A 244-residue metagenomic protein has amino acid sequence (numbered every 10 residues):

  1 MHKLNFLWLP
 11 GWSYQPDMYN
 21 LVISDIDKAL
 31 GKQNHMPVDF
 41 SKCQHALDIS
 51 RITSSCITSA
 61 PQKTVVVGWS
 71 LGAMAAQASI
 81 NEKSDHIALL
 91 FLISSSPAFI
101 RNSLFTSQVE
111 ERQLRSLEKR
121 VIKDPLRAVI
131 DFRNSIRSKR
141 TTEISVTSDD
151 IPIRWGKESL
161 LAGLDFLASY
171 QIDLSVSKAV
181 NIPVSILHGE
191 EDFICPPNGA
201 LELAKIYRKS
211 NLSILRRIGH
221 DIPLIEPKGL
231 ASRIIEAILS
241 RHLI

Functional and structural regions predicted by a protein language model:
M1-D48: Conserved HGGG/HGGXW glycine-rich cap/lid loop of the alpha/beta-hydrolase fold
L21, I182, P196-K205: Short alpha-helix in the alpha/beta-hydrolase fold that links the catalytic acid
G68-A76: Gly/Ala-rich beta-loop-alpha elbow adjacent to hydrolase catalytic centers
N81, I87-R120, S159-A162: Flexible "cap/lid" loop of the alpha/beta hydrolase fold
K123-Q171: Conserved alpha/beta-hydrolase catalytic His-Asp/Glu region
V180, I186-H188, D192: Short beta-strand/loop motif that positions the catalytic acidic residue of the alpha/beta-hydrolase fold
E190-C195, H220: Acidic catalytic loop of the alpha/beta-hydrolase fold
I218-A231: Catalytic histidine-centered segment of alpha/beta-hydrolase-like enzymes
